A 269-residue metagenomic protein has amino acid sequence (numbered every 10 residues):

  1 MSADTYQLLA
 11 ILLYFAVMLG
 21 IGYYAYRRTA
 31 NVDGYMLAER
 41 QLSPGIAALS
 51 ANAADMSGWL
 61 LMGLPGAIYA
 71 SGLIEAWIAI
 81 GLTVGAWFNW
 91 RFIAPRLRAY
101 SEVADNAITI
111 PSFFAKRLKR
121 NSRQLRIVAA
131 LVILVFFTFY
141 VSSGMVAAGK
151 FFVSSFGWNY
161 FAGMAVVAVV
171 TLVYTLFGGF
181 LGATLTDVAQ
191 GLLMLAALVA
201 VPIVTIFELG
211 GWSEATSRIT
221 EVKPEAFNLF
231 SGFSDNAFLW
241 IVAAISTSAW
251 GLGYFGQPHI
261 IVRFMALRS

Functional and structural regions predicted by a protein language model:
M1-M62, T175-G178, A197-I203, G210: Membrane-interface "cap" regions at the ends of multi-pass membrane proteins
S2-A3, L37-L42, I46, G63-I80 (+2 more regions): Loop-to-helix junctions at membrane interfaces in multi-pass transport proteins
S2-Y26, A38, I68-I108, M194 (+2 more regions): Extracellular loop-to-transmembrane helix junctions
F15-M18, A54-D55, L82-A86, I133-L134 (+3 more regions): Residue-level recognition of pore/gate-forming positions within transmembrane alpha-helices of multi-pass
I21, A25-R28, W90, A94 (+5 more regions): Hydrophobic alpha-helical segments and their helix-loop junctions in multi-pass secondary transporters
Y23-L42, R98-I108, S112, N121 (+1 more regions): Membrane-helix boundary/linker segments in multi-pass transporters
W77-T175, I245-G253, V262: Helix-loop-helix module between adjacent transmembrane segments
